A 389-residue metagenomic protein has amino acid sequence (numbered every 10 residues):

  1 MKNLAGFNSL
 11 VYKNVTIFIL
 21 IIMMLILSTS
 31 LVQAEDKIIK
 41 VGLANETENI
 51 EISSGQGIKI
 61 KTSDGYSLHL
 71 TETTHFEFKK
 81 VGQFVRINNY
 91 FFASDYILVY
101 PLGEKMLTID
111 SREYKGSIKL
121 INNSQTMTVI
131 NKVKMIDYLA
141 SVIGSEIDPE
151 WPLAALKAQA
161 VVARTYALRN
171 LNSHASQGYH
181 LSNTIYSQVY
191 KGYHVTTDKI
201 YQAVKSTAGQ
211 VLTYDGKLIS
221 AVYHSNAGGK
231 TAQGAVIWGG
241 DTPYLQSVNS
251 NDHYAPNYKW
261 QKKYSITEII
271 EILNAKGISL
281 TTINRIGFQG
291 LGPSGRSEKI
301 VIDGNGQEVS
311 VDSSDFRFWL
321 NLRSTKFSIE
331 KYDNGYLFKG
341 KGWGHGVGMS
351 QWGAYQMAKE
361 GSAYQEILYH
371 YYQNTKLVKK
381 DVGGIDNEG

Functional and structural regions predicted by a protein language model:
K2-G389: Conserved, single-site charged/polar hotspot
